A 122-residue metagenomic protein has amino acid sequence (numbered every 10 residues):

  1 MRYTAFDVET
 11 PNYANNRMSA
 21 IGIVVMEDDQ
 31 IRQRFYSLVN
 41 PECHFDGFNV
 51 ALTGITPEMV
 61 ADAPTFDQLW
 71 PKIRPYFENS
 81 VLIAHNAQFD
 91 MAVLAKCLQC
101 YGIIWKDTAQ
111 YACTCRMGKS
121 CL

Functional and structural regions predicted by a protein language model:
M1-A109: Conserved non-catalytic scaffold segment of RNase H-like nuclease domains
Q110-L122: Short alpha-helix plus adjacent loop in nuclease-associated cores
